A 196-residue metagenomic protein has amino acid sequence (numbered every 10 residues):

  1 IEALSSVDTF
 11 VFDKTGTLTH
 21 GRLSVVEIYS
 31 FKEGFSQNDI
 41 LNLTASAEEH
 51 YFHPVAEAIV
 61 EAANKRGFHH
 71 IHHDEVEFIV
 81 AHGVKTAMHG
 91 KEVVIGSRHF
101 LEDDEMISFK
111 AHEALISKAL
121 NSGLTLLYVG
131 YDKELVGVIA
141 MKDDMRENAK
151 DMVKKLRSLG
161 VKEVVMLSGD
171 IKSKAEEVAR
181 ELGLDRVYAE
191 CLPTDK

Functional and structural regions predicted by a protein language model:
I1-K196: Cytosolic catalytic headpiece
